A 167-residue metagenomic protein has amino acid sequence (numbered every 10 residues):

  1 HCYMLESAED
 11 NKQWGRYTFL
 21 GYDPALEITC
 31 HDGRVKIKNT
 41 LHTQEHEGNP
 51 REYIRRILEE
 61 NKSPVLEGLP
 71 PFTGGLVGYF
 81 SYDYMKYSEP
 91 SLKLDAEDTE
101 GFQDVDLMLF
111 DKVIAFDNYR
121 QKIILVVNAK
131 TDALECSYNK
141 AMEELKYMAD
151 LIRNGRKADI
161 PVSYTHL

Functional and structural regions predicted by a protein language model:
H1-C2, S7-H46, Y82, K86-L167: Extended accessory regions or peripheral subdomains of proteins
C30-Y82: Glycine-rich, N-terminal phosphate-binding loop and its surrounding beta-alpha-beta segment
